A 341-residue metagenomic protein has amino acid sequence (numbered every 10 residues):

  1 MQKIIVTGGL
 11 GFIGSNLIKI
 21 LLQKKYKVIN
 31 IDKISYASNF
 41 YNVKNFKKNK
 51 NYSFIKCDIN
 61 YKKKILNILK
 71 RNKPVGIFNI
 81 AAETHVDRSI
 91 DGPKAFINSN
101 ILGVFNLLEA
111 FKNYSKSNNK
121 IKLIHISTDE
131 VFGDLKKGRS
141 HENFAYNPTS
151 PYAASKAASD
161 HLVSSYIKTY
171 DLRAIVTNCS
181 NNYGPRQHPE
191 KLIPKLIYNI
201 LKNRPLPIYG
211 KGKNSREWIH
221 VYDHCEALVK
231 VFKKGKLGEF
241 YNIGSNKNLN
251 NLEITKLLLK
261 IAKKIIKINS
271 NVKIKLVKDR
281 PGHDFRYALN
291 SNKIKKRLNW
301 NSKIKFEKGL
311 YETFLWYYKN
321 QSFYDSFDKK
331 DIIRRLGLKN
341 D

Functional and structural regions predicted by a protein language model:
M1-N182, F232, N251, F285 (+3 more regions): N-terminal Rossmann-like NAD(P)+-binding domain of SDR-like oxidoreductases, especially those catalyzing
I4, I20, S38, C57 (+1 more regions): C-terminal substrate-binding subdomain of Rossmann-fold SDR/epimerase-dehydratase oxidoreductases
K64, A95, L102, V131 (+4 more regions): Residue-level recognition of oxygen-bearing side chains
K116, I124, K136-K137, D171 (+3 more regions): Proline-centered turn/helix-capping motifs that create local helix->coil transitions or kinks
G138, P189-I197: A glycine/serine/threonine-rich, flexible loop-to-helix segment that serves as the NAD(P) cofactor-binding "lid"
G184, H188, E217-H220: Active-site helix-initiating loop/hinge in glycosyltransferases
